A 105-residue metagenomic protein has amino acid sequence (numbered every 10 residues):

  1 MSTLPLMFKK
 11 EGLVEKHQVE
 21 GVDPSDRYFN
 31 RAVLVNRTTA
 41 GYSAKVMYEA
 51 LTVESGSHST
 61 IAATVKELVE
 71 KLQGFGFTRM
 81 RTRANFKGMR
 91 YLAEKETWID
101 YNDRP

Functional and structural regions predicted by a protein language model:
M1-K45, D100-R104: N-terminal segment of the canonical double-stranded RNA-binding domain
F8, H17, R37, T52 (+2 more regions): Compositionally biased, low-complexity repeat tracts
E11, E20, A40, S55 (+2 more regions): Feature targets compositionally biased, intrinsically disordered low-complexity regions with long contiguous runs
H17-V19, S55-H58, T97: Generic detection of short hydrophobic beta-strand segments and adjacent strand-loop junctions
M47-A63: A short, exposed loop/beta-hairpin motif centered on an aromatic-Gly-Thr core
T60-P105: Mixed-charge, Lys/Arg-enriched low-complexity segments
